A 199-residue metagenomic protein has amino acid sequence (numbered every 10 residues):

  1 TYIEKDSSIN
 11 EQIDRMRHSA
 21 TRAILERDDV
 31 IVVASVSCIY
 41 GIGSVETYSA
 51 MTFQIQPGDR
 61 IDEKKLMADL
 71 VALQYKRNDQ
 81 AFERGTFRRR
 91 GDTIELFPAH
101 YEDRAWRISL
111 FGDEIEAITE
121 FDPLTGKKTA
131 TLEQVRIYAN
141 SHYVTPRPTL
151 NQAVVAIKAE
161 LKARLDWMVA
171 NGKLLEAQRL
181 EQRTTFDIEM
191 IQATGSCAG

Functional and structural regions predicted by a protein language model:
T1-G199: ASCE RecA-like P-loop NTPase motor cores that couple ATP hydrolysis to mechanical translocation on nucleic acids
